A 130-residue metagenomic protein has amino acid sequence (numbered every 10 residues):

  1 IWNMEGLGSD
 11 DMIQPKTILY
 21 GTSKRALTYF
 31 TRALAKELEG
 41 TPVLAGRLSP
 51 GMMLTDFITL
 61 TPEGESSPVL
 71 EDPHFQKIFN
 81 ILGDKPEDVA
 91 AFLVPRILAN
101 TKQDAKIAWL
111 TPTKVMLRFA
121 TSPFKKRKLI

Functional and structural regions predicted by a protein language model:
I1-R32, K36-E39, M52: Catalytic loop of short-chain dehydrogenase/reductase
W2, A45-L48, I58: Hydrophobic structural elements of the Rossmann-like NAD(P)H-binding subdomain that define the short-chain
P15-K16, F57-T61, F119-S122: Short aromatic-enriched loop/helix-cap "lid" or pocket-rim segments at secondary-structure transitions that line
R47, S66-F119: C-terminal helical subdomain
P50-L60, G64: Short, flexible catalytic-loop segment of classical short-chain dehydrogenase/reductase
G51-M52, D104, T121-I130: Functional cleft and adjacent loop/helix regions within the main domain that mediate ligand binding or catalysis
